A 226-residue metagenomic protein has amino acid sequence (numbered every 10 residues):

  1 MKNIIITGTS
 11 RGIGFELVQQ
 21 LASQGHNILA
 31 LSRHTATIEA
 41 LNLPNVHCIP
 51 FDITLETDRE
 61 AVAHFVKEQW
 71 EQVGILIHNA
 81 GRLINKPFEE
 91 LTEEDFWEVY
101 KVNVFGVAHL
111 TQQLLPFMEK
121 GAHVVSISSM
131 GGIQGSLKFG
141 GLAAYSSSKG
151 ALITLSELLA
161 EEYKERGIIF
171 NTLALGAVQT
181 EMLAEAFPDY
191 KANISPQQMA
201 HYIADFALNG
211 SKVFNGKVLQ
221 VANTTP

Functional and structural regions predicted by a protein language model:
S10, V18: N-terminal Rossmann NAD(P)H-binding glycine-rich loop of SDR-like oxidoreductase domains
Q24-E39: Conserved glycine-rich Rossmann-like NAD(P)H-binding loop of the short-chain dehydrogenase/reductase
F51-V62, E93: The beta1-alpha1 cofactor-binding region of Rossmann-like NAD(H)/NADP(H)-dependent oxidoreductases
N79-N85: Conserved NAD(P)H cofactor-binding loop of Rossmann-fold oxidoreductase domains
P87-F88, D95-W97: Substrate-binding pocket helix/loop in short-chain dehydrogenase/reductase
H123-A151, S156-E157, E161-K164: Catalytic loop of short-chain dehydrogenase/reductase
E165, T172, P188-P226: C-terminal helical subdomain
